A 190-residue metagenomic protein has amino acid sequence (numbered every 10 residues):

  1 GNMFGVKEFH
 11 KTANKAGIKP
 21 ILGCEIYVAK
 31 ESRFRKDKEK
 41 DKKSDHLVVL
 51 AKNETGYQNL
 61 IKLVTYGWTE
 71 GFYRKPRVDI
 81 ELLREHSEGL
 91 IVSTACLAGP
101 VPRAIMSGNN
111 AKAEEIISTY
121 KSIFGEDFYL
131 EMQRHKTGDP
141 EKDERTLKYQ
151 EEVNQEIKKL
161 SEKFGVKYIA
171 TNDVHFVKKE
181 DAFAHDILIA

Functional and structural regions predicted by a protein language model:
G1-A190: Phosphodiester-processing cores and adjacent nucleic acid-binding clamps
